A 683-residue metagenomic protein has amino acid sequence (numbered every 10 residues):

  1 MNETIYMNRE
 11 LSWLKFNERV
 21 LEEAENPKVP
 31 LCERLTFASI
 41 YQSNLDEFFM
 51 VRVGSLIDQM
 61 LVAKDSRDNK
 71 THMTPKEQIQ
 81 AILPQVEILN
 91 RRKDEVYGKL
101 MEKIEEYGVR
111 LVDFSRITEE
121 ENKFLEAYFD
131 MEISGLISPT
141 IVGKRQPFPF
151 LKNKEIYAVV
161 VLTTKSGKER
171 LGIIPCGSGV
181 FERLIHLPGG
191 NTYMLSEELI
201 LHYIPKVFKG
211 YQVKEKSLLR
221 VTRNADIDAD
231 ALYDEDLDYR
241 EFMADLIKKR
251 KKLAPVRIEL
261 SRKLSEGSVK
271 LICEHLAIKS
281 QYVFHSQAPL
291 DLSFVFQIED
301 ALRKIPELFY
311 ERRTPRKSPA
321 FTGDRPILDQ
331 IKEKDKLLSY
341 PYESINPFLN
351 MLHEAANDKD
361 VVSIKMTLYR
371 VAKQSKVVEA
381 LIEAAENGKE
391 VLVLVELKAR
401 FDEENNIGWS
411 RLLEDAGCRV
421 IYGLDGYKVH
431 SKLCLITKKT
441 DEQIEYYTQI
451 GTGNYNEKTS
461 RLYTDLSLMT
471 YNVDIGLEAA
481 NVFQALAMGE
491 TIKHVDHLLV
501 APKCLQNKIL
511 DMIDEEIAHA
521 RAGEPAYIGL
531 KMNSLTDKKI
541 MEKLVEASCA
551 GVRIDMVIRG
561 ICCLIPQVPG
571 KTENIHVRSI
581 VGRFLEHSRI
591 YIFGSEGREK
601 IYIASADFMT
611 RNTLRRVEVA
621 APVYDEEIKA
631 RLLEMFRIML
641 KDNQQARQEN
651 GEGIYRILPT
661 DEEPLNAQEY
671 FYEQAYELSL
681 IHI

Functional and structural regions predicted by a protein language model:
M1-I528, E546, A550, C562-E586 (+1 more regions): N-terminal localization/anchoring segments of enzymes in phospholipid and broader phosphate metabolism
K538-M541, V545: Glycine/threonine-rich ATP-lid/beta-loop region of ATP-binding domains
R553-V557: Hydrophobic alpha/beta core scaffold segments
I558, H682-I683: Ser/Thr-glycine-rich phosphate-binding loops at phosphate-binding pockets of nucleotides, nucleotide cofactors
